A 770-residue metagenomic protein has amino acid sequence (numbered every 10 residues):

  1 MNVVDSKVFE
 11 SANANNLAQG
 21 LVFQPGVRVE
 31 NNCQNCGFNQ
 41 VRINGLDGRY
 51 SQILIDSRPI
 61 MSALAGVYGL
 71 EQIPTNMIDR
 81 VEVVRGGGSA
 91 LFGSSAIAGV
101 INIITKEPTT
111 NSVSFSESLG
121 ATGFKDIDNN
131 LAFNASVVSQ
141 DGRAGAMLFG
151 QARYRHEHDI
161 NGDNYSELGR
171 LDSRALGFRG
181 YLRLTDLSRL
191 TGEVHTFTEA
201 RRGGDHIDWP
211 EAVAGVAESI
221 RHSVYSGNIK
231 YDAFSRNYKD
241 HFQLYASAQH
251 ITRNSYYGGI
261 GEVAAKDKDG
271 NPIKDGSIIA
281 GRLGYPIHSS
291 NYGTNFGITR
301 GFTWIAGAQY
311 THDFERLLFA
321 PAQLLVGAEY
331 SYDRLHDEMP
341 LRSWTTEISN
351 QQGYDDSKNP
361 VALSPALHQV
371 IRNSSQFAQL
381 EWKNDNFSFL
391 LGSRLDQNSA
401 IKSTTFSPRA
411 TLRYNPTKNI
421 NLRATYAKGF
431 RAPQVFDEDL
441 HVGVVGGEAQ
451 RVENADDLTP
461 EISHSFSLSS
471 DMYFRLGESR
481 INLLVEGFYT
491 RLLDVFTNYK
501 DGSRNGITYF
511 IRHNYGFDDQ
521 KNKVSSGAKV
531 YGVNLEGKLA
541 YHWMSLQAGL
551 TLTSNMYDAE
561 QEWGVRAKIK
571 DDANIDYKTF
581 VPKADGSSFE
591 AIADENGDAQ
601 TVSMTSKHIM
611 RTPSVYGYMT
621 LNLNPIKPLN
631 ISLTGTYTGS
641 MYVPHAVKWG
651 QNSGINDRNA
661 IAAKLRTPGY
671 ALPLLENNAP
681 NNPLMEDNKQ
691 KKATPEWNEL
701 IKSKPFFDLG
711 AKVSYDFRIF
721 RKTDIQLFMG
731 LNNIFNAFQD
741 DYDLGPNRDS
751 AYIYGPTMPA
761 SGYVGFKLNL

Functional and structural regions predicted by a protein language model:
A18-P59, D79: Extracytoplasmic beta-strand/coil segments of soluble accessory domains associated with Gram-negative outer-membrane
R58-R85: Short acidic/polar hinge/loop motifs at secondary-structure boundaries that mediate gating or recognition
S116, W382-S388, L483, Y489-R491 (+1 more regions): Gram-negative outer-membrane beta-barrel transporters
S116-G120, F124, F133-I220: Periplasmic-side early beta-strands and strand-to-turn transitions of outer-membrane beta-barrels
R183-F197, I220-K402, L484-V485, G532 (+3 more regions): Face-selective signature of the C-terminal outer-membrane beta-barrel domain
T185, P321-Q323, E329-S331, P360-R491 (+2 more regions): Structural signature of Gram-negative outer-membrane beta-barrels, strongest in the C-terminal barrel of TonB-dependent
H241-Y257, N415, R423, D457-Q520 (+2 more regions): Membrane-embedded beta-barrel scaffold of Gram-negative outer-membrane proteins
D494, Y637-K689, Y715-L770: C-terminal beta-signal and adjacent terminal beta-strands/loops of Gram-negative outer-membrane beta-barrel proteins
